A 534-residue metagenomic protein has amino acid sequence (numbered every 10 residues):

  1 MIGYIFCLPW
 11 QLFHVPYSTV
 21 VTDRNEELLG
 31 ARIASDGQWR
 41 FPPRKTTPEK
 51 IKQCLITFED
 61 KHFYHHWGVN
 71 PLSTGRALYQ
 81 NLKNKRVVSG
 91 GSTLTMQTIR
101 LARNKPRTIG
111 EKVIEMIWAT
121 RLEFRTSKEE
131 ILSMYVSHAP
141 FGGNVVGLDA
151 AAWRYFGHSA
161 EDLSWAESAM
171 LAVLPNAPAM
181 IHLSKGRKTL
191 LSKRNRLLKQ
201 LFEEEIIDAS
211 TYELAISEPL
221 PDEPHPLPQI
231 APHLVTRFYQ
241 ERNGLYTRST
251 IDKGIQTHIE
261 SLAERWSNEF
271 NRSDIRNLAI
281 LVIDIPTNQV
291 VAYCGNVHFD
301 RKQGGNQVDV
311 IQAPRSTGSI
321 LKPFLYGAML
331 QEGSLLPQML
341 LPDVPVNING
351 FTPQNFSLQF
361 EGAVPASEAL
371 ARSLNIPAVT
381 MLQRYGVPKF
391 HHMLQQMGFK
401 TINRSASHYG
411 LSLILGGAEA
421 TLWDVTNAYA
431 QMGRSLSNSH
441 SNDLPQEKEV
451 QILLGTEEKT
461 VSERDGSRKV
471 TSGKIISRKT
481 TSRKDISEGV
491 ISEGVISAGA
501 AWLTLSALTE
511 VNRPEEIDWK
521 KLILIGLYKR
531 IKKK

Functional and structural regions predicted by a protein language model:
M1-R272, Q289-V291, N296, V344 (+3 more regions): Juxtamembrane regions of bacterial inner-membrane/periplasmic proteins, predominantly the peptidoglycan biogenesis
W39-R44, H298-Q312: A short, polar/charged loop-to-alpha-helix boundary motif
C54-I56, L201, I259, N288 (+4 more regions): Active-site SXXK
F63-L72, G110, L132, I207-E213 (+7 more regions): Surface-exposed patches in mature extracellular/periplasmic domains of secreted proteins
R100-N104, S137-N144, E161, W165-A177 (+9 more regions): Glycine-rich, acidic and aromatic/proline-enriched surface loops and short helix-turn segments that act as binding
R103-N104, T108, K112, W118 (+6 more regions): Active-site-adjacent helix/loop patches that line small-molecule binding or acyl-intermediate pockets
S249-F270, D284, Y293, R301-V310 (+1 more regions): A penicillin-recognizing enzyme superfamily signal
Q312-V364, R434, S441-V461, D465: Short, glycine/proline-biased beta-turn/loop segments that scaffold the active-site neighborhood
